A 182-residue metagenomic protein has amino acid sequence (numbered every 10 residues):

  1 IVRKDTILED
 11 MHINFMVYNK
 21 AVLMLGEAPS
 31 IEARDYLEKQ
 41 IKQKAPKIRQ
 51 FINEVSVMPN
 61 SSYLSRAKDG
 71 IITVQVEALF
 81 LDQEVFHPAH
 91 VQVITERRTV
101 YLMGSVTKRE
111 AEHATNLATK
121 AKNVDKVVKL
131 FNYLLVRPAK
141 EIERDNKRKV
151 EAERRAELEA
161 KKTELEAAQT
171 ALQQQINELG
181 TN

Functional and structural regions predicted by a protein language model:
I1-N182: N-terminal targeting leaders
